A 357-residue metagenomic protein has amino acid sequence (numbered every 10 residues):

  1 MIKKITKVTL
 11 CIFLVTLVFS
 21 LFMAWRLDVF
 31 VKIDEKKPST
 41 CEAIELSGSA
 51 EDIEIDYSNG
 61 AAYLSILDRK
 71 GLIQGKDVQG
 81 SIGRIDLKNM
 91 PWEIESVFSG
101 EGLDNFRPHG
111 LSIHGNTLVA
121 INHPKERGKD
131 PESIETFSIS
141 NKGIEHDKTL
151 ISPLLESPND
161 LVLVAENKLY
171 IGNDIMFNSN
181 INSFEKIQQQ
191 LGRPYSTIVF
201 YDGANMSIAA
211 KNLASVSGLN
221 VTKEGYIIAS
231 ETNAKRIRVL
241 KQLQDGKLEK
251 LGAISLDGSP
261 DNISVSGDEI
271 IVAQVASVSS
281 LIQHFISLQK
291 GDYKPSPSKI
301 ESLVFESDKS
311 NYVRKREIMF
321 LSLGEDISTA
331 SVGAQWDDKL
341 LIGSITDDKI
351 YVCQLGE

Functional and structural regions predicted by a protein language model:
L27-S49, I94-S96, I144, Y312-L323: A short helix->beta-strand "capping" segment at the edge of beta-propeller domains
E42-G80, I327-V332, T346: Beta-strand-rich domains and repeat architectures in extracellular enzymes and scaffolds, especially beta-propellers
S47-D56, G100-G115, S152-K168, G192-T197 (+3 more regions): Beta-rich, blade/repeat-based domains predominating in secreted/periplasmic proteins but also intracellular
A50, D68-G71, G75-G115, V119-P124 (+1 more regions): Blade-loop segments of beta-propeller domains
L64-V78, I121-K129, I171-R193, A273-P297: Short, conserved, GDST-rich strand-edge loop motifs in beta-rich repeat architectures
Q79-K88, P131-S140, Q188-G203, D292-K309: Beta-propeller blade signature
V97-V164, G172, M176-F177, S183-E185: Asp-box/WD-like beta-propeller blade repeats and closely related beta-sheet repeat scaffolds
D257-F320: Loop/turn-rich, solvent-exposed surfaces of beta-rich toroidal or solenoidal domains
